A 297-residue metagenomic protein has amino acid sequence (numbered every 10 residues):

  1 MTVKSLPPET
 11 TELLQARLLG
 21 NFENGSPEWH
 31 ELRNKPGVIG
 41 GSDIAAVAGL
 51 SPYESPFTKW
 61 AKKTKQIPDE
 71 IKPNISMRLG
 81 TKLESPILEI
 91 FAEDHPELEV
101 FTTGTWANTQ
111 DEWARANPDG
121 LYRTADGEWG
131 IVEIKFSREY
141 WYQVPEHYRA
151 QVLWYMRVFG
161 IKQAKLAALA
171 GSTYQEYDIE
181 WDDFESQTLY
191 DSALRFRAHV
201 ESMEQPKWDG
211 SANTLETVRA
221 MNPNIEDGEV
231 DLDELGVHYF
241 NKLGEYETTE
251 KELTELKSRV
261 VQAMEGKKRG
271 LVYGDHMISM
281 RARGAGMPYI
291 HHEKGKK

Functional and structural regions predicted by a protein language model:
M1-K297: Accessory terminal regions of nucleic-acid processing enzymes
